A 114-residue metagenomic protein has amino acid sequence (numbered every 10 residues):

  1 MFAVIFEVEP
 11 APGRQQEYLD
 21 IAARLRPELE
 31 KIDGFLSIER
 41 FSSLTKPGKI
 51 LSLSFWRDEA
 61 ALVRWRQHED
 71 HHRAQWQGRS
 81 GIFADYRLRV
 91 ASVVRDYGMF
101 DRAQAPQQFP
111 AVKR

Functional and structural regions predicted by a protein language model:
M1-I50, E59-Q67, F83-R114: Short S/T/G/P-rich N-terminal loop/turn motif that feeds into the first structured element of a domain
A74, G78: Conserved short loop/helix modules at catalytic or binding sites in compact beta-alpha or helix-hairpin-helix contexts
